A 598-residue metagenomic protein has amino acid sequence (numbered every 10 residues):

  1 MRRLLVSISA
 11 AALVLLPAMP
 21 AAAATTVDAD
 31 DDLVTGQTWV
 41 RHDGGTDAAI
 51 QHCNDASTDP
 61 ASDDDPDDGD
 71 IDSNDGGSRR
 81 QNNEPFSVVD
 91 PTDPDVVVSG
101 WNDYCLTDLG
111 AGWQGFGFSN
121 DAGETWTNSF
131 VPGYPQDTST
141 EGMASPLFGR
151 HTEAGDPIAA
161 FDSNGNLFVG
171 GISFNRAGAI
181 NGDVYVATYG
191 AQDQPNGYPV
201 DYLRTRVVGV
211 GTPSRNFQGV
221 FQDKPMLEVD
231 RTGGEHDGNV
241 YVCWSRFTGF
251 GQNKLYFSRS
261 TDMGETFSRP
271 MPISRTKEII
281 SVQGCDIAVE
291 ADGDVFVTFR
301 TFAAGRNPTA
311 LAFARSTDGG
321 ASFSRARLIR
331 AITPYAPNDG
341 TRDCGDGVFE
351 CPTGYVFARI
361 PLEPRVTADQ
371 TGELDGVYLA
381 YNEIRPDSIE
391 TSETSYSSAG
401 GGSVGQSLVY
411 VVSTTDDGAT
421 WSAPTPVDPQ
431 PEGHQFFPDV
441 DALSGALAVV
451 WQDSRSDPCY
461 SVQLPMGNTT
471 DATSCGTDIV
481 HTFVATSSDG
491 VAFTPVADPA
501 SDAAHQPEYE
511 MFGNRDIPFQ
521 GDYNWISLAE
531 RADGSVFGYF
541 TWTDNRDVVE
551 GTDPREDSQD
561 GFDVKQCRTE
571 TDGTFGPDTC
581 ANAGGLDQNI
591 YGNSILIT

Functional and structural regions predicted by a protein language model:
M1-I8: Bacterial N-terminal signal peptides that target proteins for export
V14-A22: C-terminal segment of classical bacterial N-terminal signal peptides
A24-T598: C-terminal PAP-associated
